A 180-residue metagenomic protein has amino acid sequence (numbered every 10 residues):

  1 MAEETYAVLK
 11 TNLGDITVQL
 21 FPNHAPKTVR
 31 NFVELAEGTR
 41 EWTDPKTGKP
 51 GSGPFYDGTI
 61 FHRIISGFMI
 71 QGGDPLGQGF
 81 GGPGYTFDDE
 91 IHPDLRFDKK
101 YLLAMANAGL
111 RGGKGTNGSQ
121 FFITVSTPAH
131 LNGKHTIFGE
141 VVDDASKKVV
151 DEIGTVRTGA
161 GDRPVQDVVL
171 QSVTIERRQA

Functional and structural regions predicted by a protein language model:
M1-A180: Cyclophilin-like peptidyl-prolyl cis-trans isomerases
